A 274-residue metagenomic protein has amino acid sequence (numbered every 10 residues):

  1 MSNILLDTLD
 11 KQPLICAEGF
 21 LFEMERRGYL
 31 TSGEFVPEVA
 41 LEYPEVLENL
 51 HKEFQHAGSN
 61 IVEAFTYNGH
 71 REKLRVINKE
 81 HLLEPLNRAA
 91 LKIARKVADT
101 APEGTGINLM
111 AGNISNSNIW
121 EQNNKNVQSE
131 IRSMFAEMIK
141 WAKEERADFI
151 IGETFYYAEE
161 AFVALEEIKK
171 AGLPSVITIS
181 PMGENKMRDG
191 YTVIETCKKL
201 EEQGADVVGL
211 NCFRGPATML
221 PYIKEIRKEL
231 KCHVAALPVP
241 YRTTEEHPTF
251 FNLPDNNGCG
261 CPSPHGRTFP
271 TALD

Functional and structural regions predicted by a protein language model:
M1-D274: Domain-level signal for soluble alpha/beta catalytic cores
